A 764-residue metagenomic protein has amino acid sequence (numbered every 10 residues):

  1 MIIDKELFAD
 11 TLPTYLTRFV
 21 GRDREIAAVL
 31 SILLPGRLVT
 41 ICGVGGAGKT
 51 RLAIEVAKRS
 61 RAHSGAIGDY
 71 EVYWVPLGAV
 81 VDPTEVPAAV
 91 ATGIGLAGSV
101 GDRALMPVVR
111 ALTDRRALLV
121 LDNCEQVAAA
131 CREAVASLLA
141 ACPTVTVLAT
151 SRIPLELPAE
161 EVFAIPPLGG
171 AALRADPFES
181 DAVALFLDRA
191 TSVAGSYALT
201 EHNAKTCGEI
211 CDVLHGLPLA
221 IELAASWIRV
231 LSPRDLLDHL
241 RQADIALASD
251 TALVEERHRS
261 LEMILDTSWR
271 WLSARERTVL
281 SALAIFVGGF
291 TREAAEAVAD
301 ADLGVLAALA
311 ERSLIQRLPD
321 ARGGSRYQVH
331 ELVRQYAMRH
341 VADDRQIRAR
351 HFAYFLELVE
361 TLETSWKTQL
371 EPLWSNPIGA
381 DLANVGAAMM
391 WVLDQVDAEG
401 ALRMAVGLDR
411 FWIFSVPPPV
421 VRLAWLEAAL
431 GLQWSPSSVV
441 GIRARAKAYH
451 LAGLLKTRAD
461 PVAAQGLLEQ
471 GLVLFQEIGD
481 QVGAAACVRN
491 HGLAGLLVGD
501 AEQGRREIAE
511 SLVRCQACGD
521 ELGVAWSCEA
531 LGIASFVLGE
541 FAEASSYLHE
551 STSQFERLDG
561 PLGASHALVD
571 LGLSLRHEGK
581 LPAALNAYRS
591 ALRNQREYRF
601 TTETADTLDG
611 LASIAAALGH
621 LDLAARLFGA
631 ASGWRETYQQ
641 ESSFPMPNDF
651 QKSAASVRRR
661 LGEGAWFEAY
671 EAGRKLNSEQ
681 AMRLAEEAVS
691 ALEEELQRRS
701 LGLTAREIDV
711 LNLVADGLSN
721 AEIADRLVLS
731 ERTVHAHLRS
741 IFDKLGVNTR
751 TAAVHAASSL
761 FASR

Functional and structural regions predicted by a protein language model:
M1-P417, E427, G431, T602 (+4 more regions): Aliphatic-rich helical/repeat scaffold segments used for oligomerization and domain docking
K5-E6, T637-Y638, P645-R706, A721 (+2 more regions): Linker/hinge segments immediately adjacent to helix-turn-helix/homeobox DNA-binding domains
D394-V396, S435-V440, V473-Q481, V498 (+5 more regions): Short coil/turn linkers that connect adjacent helices within long alpha-helical scaffolds, especially alpha-solenoid
L402-P417, A444-P461, G483-D500, L522-E540 (+5 more regions): Tandem amphipathic alpha-helical repeat scaffolds
L621-Q639: TPR/TPR-like (Sel1-like) alpha-helical repeat modules
E693-R764: Helix-turn-helix DNA-binding segment
